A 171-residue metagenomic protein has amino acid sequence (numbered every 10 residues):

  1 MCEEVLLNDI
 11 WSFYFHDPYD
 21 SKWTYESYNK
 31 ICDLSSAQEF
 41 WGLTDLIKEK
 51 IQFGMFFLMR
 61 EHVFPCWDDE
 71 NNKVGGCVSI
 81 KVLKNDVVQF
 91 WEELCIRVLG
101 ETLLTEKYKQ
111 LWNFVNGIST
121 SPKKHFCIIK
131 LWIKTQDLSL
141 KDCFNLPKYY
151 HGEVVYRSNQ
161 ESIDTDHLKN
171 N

Functional and structural regions predicted by a protein language model:
M1-E4, S35, G42: RNA-binding basic/glycine-rich loop and surface signature characteristic of RAMP-family CRISPR effectors
M1-I10, E26, I47-E49, F53-N171: Conserved NAD+-utilizing ADP-ribose enzyme module
I10-W23: N-terminal, Lys/Arg- and Ser/Thr-rich interaction peptides
Y28-D33: A short, exposed loop/beta-hairpin motif centered on an aromatic-Gly-Thr core
Q38-E49: Short active-site loop/helix that positions an aromatic residue
